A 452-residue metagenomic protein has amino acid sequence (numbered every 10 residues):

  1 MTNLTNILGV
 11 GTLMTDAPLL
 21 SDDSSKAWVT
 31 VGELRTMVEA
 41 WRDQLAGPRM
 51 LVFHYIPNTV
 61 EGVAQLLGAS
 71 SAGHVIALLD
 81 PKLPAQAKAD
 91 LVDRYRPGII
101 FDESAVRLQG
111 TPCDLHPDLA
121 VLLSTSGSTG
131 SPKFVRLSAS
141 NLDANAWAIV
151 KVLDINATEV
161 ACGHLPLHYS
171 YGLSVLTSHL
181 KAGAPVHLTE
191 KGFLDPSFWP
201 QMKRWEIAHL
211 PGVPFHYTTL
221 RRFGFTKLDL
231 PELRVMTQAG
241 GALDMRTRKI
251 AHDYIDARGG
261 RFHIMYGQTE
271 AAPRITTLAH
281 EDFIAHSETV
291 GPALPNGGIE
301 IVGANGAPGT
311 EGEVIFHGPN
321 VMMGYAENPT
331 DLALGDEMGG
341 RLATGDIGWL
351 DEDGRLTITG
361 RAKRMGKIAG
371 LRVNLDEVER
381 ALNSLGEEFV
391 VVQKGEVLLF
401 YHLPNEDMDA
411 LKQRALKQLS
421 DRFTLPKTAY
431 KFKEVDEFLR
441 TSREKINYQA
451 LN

Functional and structural regions predicted by a protein language model:
T2-L4, L8-P18, L108-S124, S131 (+1 more regions): Conserved pre-ATP/AMP-binding loop-to-beta segment of ANL
T15-A46, K88-A89, S140: Conserved AMP-binding/adenylate-forming core of the ANL superfamily
A27-G32, L119-W147: Conserved AMP-binding A3 loop
A40-K82, H164, R372: Conserved AMP-binding/adenylate-forming
D143-V160, S170-H209: Conserved AMP-binding/adenylation subdomain of ANL enzymes
I207-G212, R221-A285, G298: Gly/Ser/Thr-rich phosphate-binding loop
E313-D376: Conserved ATP-binding/catalytic segment of the ANL
G366, E396-L399, K417-N452: Conserved C-terminal "lid"/linker of ANL adenylate-forming enzymes
